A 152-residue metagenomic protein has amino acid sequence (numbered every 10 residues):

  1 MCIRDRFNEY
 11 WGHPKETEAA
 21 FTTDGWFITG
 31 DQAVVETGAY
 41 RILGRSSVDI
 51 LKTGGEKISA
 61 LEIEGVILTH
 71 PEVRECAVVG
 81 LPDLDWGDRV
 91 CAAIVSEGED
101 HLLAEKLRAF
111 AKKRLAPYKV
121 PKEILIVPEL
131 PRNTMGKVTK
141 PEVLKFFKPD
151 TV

Functional and structural regions predicted by a protein language model:
I3, N8-E9, E16-E18, D24 (+4 more regions): AMP-binding/adenylate-forming catalytic core of the ANL superfamily
K145-V152: Acidic/polar alpha-helix N-cap and adjacent early helical turns within long charge-rich amphipathic helices/linkers
